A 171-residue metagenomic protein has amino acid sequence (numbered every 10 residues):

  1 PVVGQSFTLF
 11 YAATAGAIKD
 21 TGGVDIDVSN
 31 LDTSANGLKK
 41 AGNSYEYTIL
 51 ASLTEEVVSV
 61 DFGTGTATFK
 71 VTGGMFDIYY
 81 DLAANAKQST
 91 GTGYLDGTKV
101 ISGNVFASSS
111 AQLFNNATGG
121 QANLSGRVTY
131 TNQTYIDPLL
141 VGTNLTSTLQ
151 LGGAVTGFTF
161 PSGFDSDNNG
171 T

Functional and structural regions predicted by a protein language model:
P1-T171: Extracytosolic secretory-pathway proteins
